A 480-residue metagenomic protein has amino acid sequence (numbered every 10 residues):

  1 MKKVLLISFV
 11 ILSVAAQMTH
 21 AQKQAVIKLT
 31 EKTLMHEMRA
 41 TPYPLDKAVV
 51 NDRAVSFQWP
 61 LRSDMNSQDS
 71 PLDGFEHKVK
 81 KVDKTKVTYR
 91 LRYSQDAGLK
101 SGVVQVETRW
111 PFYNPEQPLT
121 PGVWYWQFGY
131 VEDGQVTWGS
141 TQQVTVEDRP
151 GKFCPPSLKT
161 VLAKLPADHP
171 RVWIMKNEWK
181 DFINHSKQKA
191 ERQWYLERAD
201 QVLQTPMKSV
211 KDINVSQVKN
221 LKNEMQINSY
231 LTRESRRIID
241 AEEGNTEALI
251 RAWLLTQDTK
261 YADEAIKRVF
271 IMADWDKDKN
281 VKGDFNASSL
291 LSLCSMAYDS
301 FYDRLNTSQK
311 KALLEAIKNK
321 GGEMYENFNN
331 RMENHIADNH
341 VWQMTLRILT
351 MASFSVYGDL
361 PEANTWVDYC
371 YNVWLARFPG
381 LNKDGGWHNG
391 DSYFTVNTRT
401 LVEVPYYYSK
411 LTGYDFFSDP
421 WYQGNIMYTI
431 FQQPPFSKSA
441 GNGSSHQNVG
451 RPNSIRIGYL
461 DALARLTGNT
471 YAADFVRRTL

Functional and structural regions predicted by a protein language model:
M1-K23: Bacterial Sec-dependent N-terminal signal peptides
K23-H77, T145-E147: Pro/Thr/Ser/Gly-rich low-complexity, intrinsically disordered linker/stalk tracts
D69-P121: Recognizes extended acidic, P/S/T-rich segments that occur within or adjacent to Ig-like beta-sandwich modules
V131-R149: Extracellular fibronectin type III
V144-I174: Low-complexity, Pro/Ser/Thr- and charge-rich linker/hinge segments at domain boundaries
Y195, I227-K438, S445-H446: Aromatic-lined, polymer-binding surfaces characteristic of secreted/periplasmic polysaccharide-degrading enzymes
N442-L480: N-terminal leader/propeptide and maturation segments of large enzyme subunits in energy/redox metabolism and hydrolases
